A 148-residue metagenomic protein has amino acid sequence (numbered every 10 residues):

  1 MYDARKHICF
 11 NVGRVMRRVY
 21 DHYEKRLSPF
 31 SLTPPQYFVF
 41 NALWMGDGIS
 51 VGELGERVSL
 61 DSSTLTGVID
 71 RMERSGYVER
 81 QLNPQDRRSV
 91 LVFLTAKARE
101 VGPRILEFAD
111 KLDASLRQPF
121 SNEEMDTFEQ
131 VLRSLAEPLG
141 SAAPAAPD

Functional and structural regions predicted by a protein language model:
M1-A4, N122-D148: C-terminal regulatory/oligomerization modules of transcriptional regulators
M1-F30, D148: N-terminal leader segment of winged-helix/HTH proteins
N11, R18, F38-N41, E100: Pre-recognition alpha-helix immediately N-terminal to the DNA-recognition helix within helix-turn-helix or winged-helix
Y20, D70-Q130, E137: Charged, amphipathic alpha-helical coiled-coil/dimerization segments
N41-M45, L106: Short, locally clustered residues in the helix-turn-helix/winged-helix DNA-binding domain
A42, R57, S75: Residues within the alpha-helical elements of helix-turn-helix
G46-S50: Short capping segments at the starts of secondary-structure elements
V51-G52, S63, D70, V90: Residues within helix-turn-helix
